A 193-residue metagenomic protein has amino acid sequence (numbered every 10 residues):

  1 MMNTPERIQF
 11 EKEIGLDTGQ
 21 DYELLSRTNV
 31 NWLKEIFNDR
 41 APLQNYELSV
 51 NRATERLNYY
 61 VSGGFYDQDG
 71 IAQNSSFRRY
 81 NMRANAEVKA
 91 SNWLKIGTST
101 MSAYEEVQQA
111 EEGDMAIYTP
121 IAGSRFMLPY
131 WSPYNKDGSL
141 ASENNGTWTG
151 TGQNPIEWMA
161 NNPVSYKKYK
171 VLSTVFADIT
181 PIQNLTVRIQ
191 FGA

Functional and structural regions predicted by a protein language model:
M1, Q20-S49, G63-A72: Short strand-turn segments of transmembrane beta-barrel domains in outer membranes, especially the first one or two
M1-N29, G70-S75, N81, N85-L172 (+1 more regions): Surface-exposed loop/interface segments of Gram-negative outer-membrane beta-barrel transport/assembly proteins
D39-E55, G64-Y66, I156-G192: Outer-membrane beta-barrel transmembrane strands
N45-D67, I71, R83-K89, G97-S99: Predominantly transmembrane beta-strands of Gram-negative outer membrane beta-barrel pores used for transport
